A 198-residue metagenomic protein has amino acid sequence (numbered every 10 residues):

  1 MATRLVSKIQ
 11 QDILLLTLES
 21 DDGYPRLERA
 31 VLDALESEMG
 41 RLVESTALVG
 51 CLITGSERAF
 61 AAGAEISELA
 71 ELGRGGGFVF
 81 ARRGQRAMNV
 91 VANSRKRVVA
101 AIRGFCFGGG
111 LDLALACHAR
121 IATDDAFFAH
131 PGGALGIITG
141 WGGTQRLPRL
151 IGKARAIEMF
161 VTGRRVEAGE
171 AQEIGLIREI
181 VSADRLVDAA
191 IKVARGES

Functional and structural regions predicted by a protein language model:
M1-E19, T162-S198: Amphipathic alpha-helical segments at domain termini/boundaries
M1-S56, N89: Conserved CoA-thioester-binding segment of acyl-CoA-metabolizing enzymes
G23, L27, A47, G55-A87 (+2 more regions): Glycine- (often His-adjacent) and acidic-residue-rich active-site loop that binds/positions the CoA thioester
I53, E65, L113-L115, A171: Hydrophobic/aromatic residues within transmembrane alpha-helices of multi-pass small-molecule transporters
A87, V91-N93, A101, F107-V161 (+2 more regions): CoA-thioester-processing core
